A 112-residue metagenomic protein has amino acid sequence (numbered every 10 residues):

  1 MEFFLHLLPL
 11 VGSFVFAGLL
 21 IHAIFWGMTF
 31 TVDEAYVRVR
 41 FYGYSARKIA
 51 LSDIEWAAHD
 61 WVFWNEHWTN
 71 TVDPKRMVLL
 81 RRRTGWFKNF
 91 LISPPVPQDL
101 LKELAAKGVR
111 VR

Functional and structural regions predicted by a protein language model:
M1-M28: Alpha-helical transmembrane spans
H6-L10, V15, V32-A35, V78 (+1 more regions): A generic structural signal for ordered alpha-helices
G18-Y36, R40-S45: Transmembrane-cytosolic junction motif
V39-D99: Non-transmembrane, membrane-adjacent beta-strand/coil modules in membrane-associated proteins and peripheral
L104: Short, well-ordered, aromatic-rich surface patches in folded extracellular/luminal domains
K107-R112: Cytosol-/stroma-facing membrane-proximal "stalk/adaptor" domains immediately downstream of transmembrane anchors
